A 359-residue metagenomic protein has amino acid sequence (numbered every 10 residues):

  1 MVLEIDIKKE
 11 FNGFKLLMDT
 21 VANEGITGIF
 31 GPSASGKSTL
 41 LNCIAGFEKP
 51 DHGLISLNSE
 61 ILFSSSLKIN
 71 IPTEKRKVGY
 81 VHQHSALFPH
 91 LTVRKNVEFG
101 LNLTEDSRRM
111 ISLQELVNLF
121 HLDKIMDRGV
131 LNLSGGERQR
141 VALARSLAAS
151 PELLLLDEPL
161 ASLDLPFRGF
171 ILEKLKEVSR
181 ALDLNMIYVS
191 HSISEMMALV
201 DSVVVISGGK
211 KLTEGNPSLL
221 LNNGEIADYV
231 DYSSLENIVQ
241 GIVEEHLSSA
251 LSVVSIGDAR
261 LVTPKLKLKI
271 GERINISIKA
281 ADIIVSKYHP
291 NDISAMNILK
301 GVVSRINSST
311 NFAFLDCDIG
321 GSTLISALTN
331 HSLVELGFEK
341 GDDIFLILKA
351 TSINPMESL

Functional and structural regions predicted by a protein language model:
E60-S65, R108-I125, K176-E177: Conserved ABC ATPase "signature" region
L62-G79, L103: ABC ATPase NBD coupling module
G129-L133, E137: Conserved ABC ATPase signature
A148-E152: A short, proline-enriched helix->beta-strand linker immediately N-terminal to the Walker B motif in ABC-type P-loop
L154-E158: Catalytic Walker B motif of ABC-type/P-loop ATPase nucleotide-binding domains
R180, S190-A259: Internal alpha/beta loop-helix hairpins
R260-N307, A327-L359: Glycine/charge-rich catalytic "coupling/switch" loops of P-loop NTPases
